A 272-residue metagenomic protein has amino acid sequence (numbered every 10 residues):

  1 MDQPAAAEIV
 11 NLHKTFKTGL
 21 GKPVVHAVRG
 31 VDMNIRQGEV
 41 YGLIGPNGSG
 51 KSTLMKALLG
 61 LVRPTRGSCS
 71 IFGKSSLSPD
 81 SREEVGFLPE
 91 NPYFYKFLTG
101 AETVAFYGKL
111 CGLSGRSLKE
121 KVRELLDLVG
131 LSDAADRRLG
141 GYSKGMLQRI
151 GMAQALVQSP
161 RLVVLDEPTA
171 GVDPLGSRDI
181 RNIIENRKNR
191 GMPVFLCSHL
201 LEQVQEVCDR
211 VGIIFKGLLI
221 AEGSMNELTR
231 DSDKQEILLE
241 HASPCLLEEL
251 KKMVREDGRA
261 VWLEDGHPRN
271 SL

Functional and structural regions predicted by a protein language model:
D2, T18, E227-T229: Generic marker of residues within folded, mature protein domains
P4-A7, K14-F215, L219-A221: ABC transporter nucleotide-binding domains
E8-I9, W262: Short stretches within intrinsically disordered, low-complexity N-terminal or propeptide regions
V10, R36, E240-A242: A structural detector for beta-sheet-dominated domains
R181-S271: ABC transporter nucleotide-binding domain
